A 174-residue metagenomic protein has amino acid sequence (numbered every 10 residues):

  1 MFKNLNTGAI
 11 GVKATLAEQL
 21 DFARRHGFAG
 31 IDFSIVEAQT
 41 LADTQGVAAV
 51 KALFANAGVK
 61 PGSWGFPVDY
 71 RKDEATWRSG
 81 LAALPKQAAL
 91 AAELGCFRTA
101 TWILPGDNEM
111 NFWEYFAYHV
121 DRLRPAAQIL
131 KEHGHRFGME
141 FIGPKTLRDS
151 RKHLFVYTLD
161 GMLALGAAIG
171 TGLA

Functional and structural regions predicted by a protein language model:
M1-L16: Boundary/entry segment of secreted carbohydrate-active catalytic domains
I10, G106-D107, P144: Solvent-exposed loop/turn segments at secondary-structure junctions within structured extracellular/periplasmic domains
V12, A38-T40, T146: Conserved protein kinase catalytic core
A14, A75, S79, Y157: Residue-level signal for the nucleotide or nucleotide-sugar donor/cofactor binding architecture
D21, A29, F33-R124, L130-R136: Structural motif corresponding to the early beta-alpha repeats
D21-R25, G30-I31, W64, R124-A174: Acidic/histidine-rich catalytic cores of soluble enzymes
